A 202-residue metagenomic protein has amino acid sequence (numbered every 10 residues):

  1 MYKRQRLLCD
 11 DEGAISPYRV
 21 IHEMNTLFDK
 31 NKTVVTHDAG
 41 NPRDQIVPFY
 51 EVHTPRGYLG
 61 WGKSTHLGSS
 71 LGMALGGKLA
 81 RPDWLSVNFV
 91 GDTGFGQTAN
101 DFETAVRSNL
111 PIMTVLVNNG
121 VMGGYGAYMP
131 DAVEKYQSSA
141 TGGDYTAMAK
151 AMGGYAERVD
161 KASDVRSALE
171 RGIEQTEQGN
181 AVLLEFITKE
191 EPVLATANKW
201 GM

Functional and structural regions predicted by a protein language model:
K3-G72, G77: Active-site diphosphate/adenylate-binding microenvironment
R6-C9, M129-R171: Conserved thiamine diphosphate
A39-N41, N119-V121, I187-P192: Glycine-rich beta-alpha junction loops
D44-G120: Thiamine diphosphate
V52-P55, V106, P130-K135, Q175 (+1 more regions): Short, hinge-like loop/turn segments at secondary-structure boundaries
N100-E103, G124-A132: Active-site-proximal loop->helix
A162-M202: Glycine/aspartate-rich loop-and-adjacent alpha/beta segment that forms the canonical ThDP
